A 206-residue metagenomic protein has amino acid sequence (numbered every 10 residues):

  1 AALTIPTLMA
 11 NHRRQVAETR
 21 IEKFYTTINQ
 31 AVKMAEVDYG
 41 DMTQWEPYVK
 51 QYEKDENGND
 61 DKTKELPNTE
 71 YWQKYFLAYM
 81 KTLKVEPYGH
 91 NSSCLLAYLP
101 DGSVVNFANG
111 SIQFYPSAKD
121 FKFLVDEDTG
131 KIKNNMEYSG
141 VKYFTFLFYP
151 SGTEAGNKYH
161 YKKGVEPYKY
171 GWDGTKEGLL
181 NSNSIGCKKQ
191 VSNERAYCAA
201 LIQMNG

Functional and structural regions predicted by a protein language model:
A1-R13: N-terminal single-pass transmembrane signal-anchor helix
T4, G40-Q44, C94, Y98-G102: Extended alpha-helical regions
R14-M42, Q51: Membrane-proximal N-terminal amphipathic helix
K33, E53, M80-K84: Amphipathic alpha-helical interaction segments
A35-F76: Short, glycine/small-hydrophobic-rich surface segments
D61-G206: Intrinsically disordered, low-complexity regions enriched in Pro/Ser/Thr/Gly and acidic residues
